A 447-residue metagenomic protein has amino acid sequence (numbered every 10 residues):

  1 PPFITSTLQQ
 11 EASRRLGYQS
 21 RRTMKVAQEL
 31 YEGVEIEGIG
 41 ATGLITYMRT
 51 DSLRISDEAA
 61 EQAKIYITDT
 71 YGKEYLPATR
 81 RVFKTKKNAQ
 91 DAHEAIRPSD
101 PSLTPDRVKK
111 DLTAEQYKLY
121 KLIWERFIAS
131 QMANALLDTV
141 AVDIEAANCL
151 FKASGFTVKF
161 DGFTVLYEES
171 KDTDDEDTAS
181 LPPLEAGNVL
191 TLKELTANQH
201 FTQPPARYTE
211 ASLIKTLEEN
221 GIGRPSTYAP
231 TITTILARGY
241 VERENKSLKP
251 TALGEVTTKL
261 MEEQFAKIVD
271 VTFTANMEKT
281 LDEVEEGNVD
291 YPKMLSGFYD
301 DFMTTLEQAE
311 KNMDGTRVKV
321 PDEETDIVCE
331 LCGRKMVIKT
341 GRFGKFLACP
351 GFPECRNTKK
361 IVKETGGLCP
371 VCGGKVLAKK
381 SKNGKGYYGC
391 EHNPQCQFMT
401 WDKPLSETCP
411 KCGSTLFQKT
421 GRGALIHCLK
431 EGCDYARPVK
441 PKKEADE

Functional and structural regions predicted by a protein language model:
P2-T5, S20-T23, D57, Y117 (+1 more regions): Short alpha-helical patches at coil-to-helix transitions and adjacent helical residues in well-structured domains
F3-S20, I214-R224: Short helix-coil junctions and helix-kink-helix linkers
I36-E37, Q90: Flexible glycine/proline-rich, aromatic-decorated loop/lid segments
T42, D51-E447: Basic, low-complexity terminal or inter-domain segments flanking catalytic cores
